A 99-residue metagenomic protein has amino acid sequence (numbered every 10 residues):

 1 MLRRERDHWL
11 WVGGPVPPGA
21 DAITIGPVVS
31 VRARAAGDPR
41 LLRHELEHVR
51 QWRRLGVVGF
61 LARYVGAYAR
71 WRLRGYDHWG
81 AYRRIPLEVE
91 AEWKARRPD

Functional and structural regions predicted by a protein language model:
M1-T24, A33, G56-D99: Metalloprotease/metallohydrolase-associated module, dominated by Zn2+-dependent proteases
A35-Q51: Short alpha-helix carrying the canonical HExxH Zn2+-binding catalytic motif
